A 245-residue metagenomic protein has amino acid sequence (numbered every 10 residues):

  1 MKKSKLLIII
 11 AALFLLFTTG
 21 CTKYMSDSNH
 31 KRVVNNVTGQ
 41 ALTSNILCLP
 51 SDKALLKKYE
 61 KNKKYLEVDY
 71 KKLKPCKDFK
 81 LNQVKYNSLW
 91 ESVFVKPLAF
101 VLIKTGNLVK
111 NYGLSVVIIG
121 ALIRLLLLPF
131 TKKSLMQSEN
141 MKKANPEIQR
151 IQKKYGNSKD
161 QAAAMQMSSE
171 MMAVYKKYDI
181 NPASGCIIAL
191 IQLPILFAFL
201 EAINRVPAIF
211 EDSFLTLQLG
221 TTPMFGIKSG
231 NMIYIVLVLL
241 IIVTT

Functional and structural regions predicted by a protein language model:
K2-T245: Helix-loop-helix
